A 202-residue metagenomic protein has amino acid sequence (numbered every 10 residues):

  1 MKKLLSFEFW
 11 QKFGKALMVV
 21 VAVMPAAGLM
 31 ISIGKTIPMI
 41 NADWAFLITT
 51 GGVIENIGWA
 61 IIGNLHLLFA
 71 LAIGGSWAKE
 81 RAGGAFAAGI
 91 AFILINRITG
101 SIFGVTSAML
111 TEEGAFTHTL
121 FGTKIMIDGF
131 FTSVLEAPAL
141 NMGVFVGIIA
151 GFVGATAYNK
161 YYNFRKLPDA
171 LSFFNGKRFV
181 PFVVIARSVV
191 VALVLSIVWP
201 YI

Functional and structural regions predicted by a protein language model:
M1-L4: Transmembrane alpha-helical segments of polytopic membrane transport and secretion proteins
F7-N175: Early transmembrane hairpin of solute transport permeases
A26, M30, F179-S196: Selective recognition of specific alpha-helical transmembrane segments in multi-pass small-molecule
I95-G104, S188-P200: Hydrophobic alpha-helical segments and their helix-loop junctions in multi-pass secondary transporters
K124-I125, P200-I202: Long, highly hydrophobic alpha-helical transmembrane signal-anchor segments
F164-R165, V180, I202: Transmembrane hairpin
